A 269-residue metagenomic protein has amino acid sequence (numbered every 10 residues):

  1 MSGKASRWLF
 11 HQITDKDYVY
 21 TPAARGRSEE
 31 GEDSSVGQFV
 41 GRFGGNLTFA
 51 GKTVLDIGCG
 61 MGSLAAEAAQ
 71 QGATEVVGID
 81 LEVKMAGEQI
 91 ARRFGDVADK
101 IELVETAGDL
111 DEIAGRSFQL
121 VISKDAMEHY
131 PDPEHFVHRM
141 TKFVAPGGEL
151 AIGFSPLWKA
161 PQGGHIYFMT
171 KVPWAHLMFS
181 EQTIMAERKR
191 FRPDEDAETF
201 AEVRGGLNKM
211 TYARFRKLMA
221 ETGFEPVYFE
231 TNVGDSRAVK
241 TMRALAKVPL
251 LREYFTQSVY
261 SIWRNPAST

Functional and structural regions predicted by a protein language model:
M1-R116, K124, S236-R237, F255-V259 (+1 more regions): Conserved N-terminal segment of class I S-adenosyl-L-methionine
S28-E32, A69, H129, R204-T211 (+1 more regions): Aromatic-acidic/polar surface patches that form glycan- and anion
G62, Y130-H135: Short N-terminal helix/helix-N-cap motif within the alpha/beta-hydrolase-1
A66-A69, V137-T141: A structural alpha-helix within SAM-dependent methyltransferase catalytic domains
G108-L110, E128, W158: Active-site micro-motifs of SAM-dependent methyltransferase domains
L120-P131: A short SAM/SAH-binding and catalytic strip from SAM-dependent methyltransferases
E134-R139, E149-R264: S-adenosyl-L-methionine-dependent methyltransferase catalytic module, highlighting the catalytic core
